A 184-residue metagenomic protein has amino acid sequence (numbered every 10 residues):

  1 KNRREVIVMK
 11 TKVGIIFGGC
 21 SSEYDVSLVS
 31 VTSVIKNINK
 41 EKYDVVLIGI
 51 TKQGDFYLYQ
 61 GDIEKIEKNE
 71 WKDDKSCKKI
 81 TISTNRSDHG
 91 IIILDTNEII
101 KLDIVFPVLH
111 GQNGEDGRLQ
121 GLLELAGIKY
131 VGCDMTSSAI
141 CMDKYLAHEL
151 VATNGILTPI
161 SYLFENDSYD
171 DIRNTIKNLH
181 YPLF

Functional and structural regions predicted by a protein language model:
K1-V8: Short, Lys/Arg-enriched N-terminal segments with co-localized hydrophobic residues within the first ~10-30 amino acids
M9-T51, Q60: N-terminal phosphate-binding or glycine-rich loops at protein starts, especially the Walker A/P-loop of NTPases
T11-F17, S21-S22, V29, I99 (+1 more regions): Active-site nucleotide/adenylate-binding loops and adjacent lid/helix of ATP-dependent enzymes
G19, I100-M142, L157-I160: A short, GP-enriched loop/loop-strand-helix hinge that lies immediately N-terminal to, or at the N-terminal rim
S30-V34, L119, A147: Hydrophobic residues within alpha-helices that form the first helical element adjacent to the glycine-rich loop
I38-N39, L123, V151: Hydrophobic alpha-helical packing residues
V46, I50, D55-L58, D62-E124: N-terminal glycine-rich "phosphate-gripper" loop used for MgATP/nucleotide binding and carboxylate activation
